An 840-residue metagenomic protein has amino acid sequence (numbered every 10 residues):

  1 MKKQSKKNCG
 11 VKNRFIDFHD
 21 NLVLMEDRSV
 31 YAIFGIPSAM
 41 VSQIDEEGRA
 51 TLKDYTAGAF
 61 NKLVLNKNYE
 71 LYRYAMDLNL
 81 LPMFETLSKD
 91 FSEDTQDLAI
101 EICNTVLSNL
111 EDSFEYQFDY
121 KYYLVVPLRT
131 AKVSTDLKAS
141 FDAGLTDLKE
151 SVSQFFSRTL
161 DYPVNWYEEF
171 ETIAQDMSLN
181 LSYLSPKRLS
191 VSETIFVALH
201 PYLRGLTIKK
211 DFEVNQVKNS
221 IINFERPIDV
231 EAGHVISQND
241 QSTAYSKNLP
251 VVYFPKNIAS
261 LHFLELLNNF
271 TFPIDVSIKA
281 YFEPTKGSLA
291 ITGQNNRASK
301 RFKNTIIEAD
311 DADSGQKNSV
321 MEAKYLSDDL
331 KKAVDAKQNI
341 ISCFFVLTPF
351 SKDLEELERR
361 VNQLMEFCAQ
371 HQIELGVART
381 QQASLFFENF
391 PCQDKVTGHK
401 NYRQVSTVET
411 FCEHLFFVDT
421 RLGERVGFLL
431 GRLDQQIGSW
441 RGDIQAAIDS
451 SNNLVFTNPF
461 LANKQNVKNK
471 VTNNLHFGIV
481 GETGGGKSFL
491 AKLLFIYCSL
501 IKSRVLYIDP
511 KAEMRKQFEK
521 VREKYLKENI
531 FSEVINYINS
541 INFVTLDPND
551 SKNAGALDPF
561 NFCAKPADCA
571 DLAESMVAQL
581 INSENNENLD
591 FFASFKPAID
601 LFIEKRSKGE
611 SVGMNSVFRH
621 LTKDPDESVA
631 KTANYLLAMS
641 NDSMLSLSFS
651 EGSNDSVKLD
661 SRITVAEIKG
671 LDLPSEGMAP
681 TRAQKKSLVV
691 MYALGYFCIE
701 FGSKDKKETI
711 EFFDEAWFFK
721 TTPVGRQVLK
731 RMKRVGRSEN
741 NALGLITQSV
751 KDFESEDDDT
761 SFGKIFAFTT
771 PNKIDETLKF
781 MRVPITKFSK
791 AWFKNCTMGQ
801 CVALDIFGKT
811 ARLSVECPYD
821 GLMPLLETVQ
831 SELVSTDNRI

Functional and structural regions predicted by a protein language model:
M1-F416, L430-G431: Extended, folded cores of ATP/NTP-driven motor/assembly subunits in large transport and secretion machines
A39, E46-V64, M76, N268 (+7 more regions): P-loop NTPase motor domains
K67, Y120, K502-S503, I541 (+2 more regions): Short glycine-/polar-rich loops that comprise or flank the Walker A/P-loop and associated switch/sensor motifs
L71, K187-V197, V276-E283, H371-L385 (+4 more regions): A generic structural motif
L71-F91, C103, L110, L493-F595: Switch/coupling segment of Walker-type NTPase motor domains
E111-S113, L557-V612, E754-I840: P-loop NTPase motor core of the ASCE superfamily
G144-F155, K317, Q393-C412, F460-N473 (+2 more regions): Charged, glycine/proline-rich intrinsically disordered loops and linkers
I306-I307, F460-G485, F489-F495, L506-R522 (+4 more regions): Conserved P-loop NTPase motor cores
